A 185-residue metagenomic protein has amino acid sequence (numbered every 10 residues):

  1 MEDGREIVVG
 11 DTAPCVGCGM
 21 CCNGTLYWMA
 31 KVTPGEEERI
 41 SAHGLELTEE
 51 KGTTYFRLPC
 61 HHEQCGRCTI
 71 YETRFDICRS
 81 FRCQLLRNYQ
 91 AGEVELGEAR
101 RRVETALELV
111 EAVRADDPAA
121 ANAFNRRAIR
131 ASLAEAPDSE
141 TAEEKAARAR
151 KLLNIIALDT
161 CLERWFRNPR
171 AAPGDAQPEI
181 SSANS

Functional and structural regions predicted by a protein language model:
M1-S185: Hydrophobic scaffolds flanking metal-cofactor catalytic centers in soluble metalloenzymes
